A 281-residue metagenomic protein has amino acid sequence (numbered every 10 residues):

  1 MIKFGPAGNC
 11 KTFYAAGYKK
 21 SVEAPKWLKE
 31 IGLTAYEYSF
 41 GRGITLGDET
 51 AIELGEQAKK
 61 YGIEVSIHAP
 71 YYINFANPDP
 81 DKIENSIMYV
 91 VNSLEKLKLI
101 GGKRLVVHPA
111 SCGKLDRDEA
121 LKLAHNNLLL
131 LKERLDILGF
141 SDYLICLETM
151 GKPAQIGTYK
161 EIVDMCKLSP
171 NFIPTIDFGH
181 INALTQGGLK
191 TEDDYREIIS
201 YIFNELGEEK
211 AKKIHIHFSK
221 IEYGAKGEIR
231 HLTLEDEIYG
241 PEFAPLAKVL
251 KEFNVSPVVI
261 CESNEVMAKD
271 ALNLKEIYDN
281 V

Functional and structural regions predicted by a protein language model:
M1-E95: N-terminal pre-domain/capping segments
I2-G8, Y36-Y38, V65-A69, L105-V107 (+4 more regions): Hydrophobic faces of well-ordered beta-strands that scaffold small-molecule active sites in alpha/beta enzyme cores
A7-K11, S39-G43, P70-N74, A110-C112 (+4 more regions): Active-site beta-loop-alpha junctions enriched in small/polar residues
A15-P25, G47-G55, R117-D136, K152-P170 (+2 more regions): Distinct, well-ordered alpha-helical segments
P25-G32, L46-S66, N92-G101, K132-F140 (+3 more regions): Acidic (Asp/Glu)-rich catalytic clusters
A76-I176: Active-site acidic/histidine proton-transfer and metal-coordination neighborhood in alpha/beta enzyme cores
L131-G227: Acidic/histidine-rich catalytic cores of soluble enzymes
M267-V281: C-terminal helical cap(s) of enzyme catalytic domains, especially alpha/beta-barrels
